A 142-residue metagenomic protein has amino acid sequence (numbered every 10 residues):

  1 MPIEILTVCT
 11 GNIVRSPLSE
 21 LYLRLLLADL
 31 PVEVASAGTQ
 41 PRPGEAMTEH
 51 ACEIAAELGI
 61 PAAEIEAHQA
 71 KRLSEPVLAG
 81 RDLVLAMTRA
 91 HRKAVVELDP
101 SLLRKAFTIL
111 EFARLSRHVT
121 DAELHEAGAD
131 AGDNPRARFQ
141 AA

Functional and structural regions predicted by a protein language model:
M1-R81, R89-K93, L102: Conserved active-site segments centered on acidic
V96-A142: Phosphate-binding/catalytic loops
